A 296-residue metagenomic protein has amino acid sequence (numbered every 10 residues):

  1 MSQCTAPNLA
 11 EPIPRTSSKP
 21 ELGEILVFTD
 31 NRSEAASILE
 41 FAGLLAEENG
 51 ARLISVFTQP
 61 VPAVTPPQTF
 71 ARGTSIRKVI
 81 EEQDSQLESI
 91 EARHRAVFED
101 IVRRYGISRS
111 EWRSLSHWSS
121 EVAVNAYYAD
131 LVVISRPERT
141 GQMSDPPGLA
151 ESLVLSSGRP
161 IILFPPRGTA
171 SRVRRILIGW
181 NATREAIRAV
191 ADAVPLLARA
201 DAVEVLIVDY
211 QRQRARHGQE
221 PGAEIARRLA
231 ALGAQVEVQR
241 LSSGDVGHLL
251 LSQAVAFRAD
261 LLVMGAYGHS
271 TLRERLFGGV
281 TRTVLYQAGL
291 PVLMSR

Functional and structural regions predicted by a protein language model:
M1-S17, P60, R93-V132, A231-L262 (+2 more regions): Structural beta-alpha unit
S2-K78, S156-R159, A170-R240: Small/aliphatic-rich secondary-structure junction motif
S18, N125-A126, L153, T169 (+2 more regions): Structural alpha-helical scaffold elements that stabilize or flank donor/cofactor-binding regions in carbohydrate
V27, V133-S135, I178, M264: Redox-cofactor binding/interface segments in oxidoreductases and associated redox assembly factors
I76-A92: A short acidic, glycine-rich active-site loop that binds or catalyzes chemistry on phosphate/adenosine moieties
Y105-P166: Hydrophobic alpha-helical segments and helix pairs
I134-S152, V173, G265-Q287: Glycine-rich, Arg-bearing micro-motifs that act as flexible, cationic patches
I161, Y286-R296: Short, flexible loop segments at boundaries between secondary-structure elements
